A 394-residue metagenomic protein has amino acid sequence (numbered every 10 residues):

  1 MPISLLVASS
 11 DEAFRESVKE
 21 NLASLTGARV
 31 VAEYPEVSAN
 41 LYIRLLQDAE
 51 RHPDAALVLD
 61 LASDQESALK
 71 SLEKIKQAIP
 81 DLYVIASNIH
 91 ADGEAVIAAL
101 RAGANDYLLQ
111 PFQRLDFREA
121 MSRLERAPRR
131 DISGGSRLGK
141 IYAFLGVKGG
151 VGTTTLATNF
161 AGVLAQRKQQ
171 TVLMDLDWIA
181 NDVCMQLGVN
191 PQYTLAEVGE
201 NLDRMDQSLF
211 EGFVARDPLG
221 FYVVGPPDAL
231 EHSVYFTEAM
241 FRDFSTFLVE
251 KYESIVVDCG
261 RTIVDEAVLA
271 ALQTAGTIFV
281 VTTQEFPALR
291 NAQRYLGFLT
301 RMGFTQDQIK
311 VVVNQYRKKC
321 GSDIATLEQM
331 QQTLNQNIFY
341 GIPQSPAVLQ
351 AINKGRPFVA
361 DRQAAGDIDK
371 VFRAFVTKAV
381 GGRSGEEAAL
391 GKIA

Functional and structural regions predicted by a protein language model:
N40-A49, P53-I75: Conserved phosphotransfer microenvironments
F112-A120: C-terminal output helix
L138-I179, M185: Walker A/P-loop phosphate-binding motif and the immediately C-terminal alpha-helix
L164-V223: Phosphate-binding loop that captures ATP/GTP phosphates
L202-L269: Cytosolic-facing regulatory segments adjacent to core modules
Q315-R317, M330-V359: Beta-strand-loop-alpha "switch" segments that mediate conformational coupling across diverse proteins
K354-K370: C-terminal boundary of histidine-terminating zinc-finger modules
